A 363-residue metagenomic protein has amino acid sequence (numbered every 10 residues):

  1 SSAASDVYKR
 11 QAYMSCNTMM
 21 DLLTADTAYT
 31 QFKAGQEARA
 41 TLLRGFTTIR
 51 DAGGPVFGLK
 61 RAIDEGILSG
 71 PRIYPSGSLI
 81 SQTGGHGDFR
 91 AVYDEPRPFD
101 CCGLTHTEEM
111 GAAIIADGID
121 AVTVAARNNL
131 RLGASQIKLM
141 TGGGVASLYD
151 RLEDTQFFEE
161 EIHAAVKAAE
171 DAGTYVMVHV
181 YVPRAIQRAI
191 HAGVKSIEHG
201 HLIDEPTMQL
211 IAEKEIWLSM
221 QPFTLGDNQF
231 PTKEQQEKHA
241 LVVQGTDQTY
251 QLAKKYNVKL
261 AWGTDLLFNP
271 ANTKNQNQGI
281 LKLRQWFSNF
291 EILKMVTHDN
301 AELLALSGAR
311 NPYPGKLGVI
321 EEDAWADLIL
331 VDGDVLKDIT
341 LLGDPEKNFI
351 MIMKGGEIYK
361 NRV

Functional and structural regions predicted by a protein language model:
S1-Y8: Short, small-residue-biased leader/transition segments that mark boundaries at the very start of proteins
S15-S69, M110-K138, K167: Alpha-helical scaffold segments that flank or form the walls of functional sites
A34, V122, F158, I162 (+2 more regions): Aromatic/hydrophobic pocket-lining residues that form the small-molecule binding cavity in soluble enzyme cores
G45, I73, G133, I137 (+10 more regions): Divalent metal-coordination and catalytic microenvironments
A52-G103: Mid-domain alpha/beta scaffold segments of enzyme catalytic cores
S76, T83, L139-Q248, K255 (+4 more regions): Active-site core of metal-dependent hydrolases
A91-E160: Active-site gating/metal-coordination segments in enzymes
D171, Q244-D334: His/Asp/Glu-enriched, well-ordered alpha-helical/loop segment that forms or immediately abuts the divalent-metal
